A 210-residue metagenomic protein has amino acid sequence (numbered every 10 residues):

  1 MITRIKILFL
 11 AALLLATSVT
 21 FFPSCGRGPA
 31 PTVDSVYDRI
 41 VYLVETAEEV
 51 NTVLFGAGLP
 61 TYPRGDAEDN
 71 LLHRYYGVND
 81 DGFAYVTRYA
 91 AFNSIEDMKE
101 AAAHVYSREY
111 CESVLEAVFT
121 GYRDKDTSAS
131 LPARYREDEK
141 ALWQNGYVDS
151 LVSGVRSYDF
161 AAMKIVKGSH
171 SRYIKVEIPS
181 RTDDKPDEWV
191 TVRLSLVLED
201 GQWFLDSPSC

Functional and structural regions predicted by a protein language model:
I2-F9: Bacterial N-terminal signal peptides that target proteins for export
L10-V19: Hydrophobic helical h-region of N-terminal Sec-dependent signal peptides in bacterial secretory/periplasmic proteins
L14, D183-K185: Residues embedded in well-ordered secondary-structure elements
S18-S35: Sec-dependent signal peptide cleavage junction
V33-A141: Core segments of small alpha/beta cavity-forming domains
N79, G168, T182, L198-E199: Acidic surface patches and DE-rich sequence motifs
V105, G121, D126-T182: Surface-exposed, charged secondary-structure patches
K175-E177, D187-C210: Short beta-strand edge/turn micro-motifs at domain boundaries
